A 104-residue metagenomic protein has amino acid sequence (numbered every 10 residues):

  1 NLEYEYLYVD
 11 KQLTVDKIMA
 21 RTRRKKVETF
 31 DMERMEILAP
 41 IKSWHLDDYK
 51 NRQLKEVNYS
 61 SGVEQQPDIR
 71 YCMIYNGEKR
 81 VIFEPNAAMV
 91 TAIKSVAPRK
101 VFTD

Functional and structural regions predicted by a protein language model:
Y4: Beta-strand elements of modular eukaryotic interaction domains
L7-V27: Membrane-cytosol interface motif
R23, F30, R52-L54: Terminal interaction module
K25-E33, V81-N86: Short amphipathic beta-strand/extended segments with alternating polar/hydrophobic composition
V27-D47: Structured surface patches comprising rigid loops and adjacent beta-strands/short helices at the edges of well-ordered
I41-Q65: Cytosolic, membrane-proximal regulatory domains of ion/volume homeostasis and mechanosensation machinery
V57-D104: A membrane-cytosol interface segment of integral membrane proteins
